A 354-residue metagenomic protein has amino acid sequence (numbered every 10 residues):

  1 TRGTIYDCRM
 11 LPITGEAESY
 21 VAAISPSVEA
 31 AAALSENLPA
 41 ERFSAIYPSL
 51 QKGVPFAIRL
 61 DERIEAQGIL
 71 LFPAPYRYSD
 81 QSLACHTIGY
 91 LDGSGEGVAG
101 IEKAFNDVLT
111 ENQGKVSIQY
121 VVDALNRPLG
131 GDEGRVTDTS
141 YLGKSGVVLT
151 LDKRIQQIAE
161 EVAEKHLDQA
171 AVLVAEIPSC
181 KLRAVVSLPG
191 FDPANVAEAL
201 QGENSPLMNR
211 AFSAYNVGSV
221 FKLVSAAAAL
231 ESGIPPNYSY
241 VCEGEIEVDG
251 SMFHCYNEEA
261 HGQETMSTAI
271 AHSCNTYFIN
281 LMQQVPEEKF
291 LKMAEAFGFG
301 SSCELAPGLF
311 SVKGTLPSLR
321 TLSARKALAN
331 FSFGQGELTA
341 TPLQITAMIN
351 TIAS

Functional and structural regions predicted by a protein language model:
T1-A30, G146-D168, L207: Helix-start/capping segments and mature chain N-termini
P12-S19, A23, V28-E29, A33-K144 (+1 more regions): Small/polar-residue-rich segments within soluble enzyme cores
P12-T14, E176-S219, L230-S354: Beta-lactam-recognizing serine transpeptidase/beta-lactamase-like catalytic domain environment
E18-A22, L83-H86, G143-V147, D168-A170 (+3 more regions): Envelope-exposed proteins and targeting segments
Q113-D123, H166-V186: Carboxylate/His-rich catalytic cores and anion/metal-binding grooves
G130-A170, P178, V185: Conserved, well-ordered alpha-helix/loop/beta-strand core segments that scaffold catalytic motifs
